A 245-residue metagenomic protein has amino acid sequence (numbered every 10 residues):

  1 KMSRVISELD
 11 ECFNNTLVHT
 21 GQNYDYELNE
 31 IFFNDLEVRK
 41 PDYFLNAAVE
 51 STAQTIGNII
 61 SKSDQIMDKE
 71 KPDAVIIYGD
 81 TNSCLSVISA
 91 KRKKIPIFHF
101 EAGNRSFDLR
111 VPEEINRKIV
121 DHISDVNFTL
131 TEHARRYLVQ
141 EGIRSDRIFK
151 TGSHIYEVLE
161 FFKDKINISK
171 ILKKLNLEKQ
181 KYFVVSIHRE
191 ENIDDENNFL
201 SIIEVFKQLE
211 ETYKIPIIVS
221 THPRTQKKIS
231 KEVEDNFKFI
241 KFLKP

Functional and structural regions predicted by a protein language model:
K1-D10, F32, F44-I143: Active-site and donor-binding regions of nucleotide-sugar-utilizing enzymes
V5-N14, V205-Y213: A short, Lys/Arg-enriched amphipathic alpha-helix followed by its capping loop at the start of a domain
N14-N23: A short beta-strand-loop structural module common to alpha/beta enzyme folds
V18, F100, L130, T151 (+3 more regions): Generic beta-sheet signal
Q22, E30, N167-P245: Donor-nucleotide binding loops and adjacent catalytic segments primarily of GT-B fold Leloir glycosyltransferases
Q22-E27, N46, I123-N198: A nucleotide-sugar donor-handling region in carbohydrate enzymes
N23-R39: N-terminal beta-loop-helix "entrance" segment that forms/cooperates in small-molecule cofactor or anionic ligand
